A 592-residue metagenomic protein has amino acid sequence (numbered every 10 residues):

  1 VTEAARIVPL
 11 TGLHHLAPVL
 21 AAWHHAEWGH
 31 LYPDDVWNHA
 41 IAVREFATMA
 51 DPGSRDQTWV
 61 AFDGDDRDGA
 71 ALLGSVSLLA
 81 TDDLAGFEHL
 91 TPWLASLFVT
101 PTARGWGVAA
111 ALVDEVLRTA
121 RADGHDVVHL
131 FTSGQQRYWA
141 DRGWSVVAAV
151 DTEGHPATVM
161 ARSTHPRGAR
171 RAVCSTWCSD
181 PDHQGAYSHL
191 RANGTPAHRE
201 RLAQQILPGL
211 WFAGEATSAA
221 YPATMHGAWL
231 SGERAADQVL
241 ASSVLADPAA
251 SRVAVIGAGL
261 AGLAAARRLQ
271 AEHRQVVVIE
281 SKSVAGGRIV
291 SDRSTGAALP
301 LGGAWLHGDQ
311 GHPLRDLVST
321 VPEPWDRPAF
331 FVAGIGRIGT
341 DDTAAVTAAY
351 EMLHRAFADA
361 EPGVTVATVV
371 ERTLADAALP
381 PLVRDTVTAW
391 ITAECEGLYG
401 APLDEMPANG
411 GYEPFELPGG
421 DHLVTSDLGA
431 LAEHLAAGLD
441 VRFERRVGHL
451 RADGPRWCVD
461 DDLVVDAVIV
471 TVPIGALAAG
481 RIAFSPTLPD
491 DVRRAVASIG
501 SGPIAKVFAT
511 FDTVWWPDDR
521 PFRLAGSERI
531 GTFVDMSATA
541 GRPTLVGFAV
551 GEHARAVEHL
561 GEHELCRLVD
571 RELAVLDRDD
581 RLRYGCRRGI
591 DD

Functional and structural regions predicted by a protein language model:
V1-H15, P166: Conserved N-terminal entry element of GNAT/NAT acetyltransferase domains
H25-F62: Active-site rim helix/loop that mediates acceptor-substrate recognition in acyltransferases
T58-V60, G69-T81, W93, F98: Conserved beta-strand in the GNAT
T81-L94, R104, G547: A conserved beta-turn-beta hairpin within the catalytic core of GNAT-like acetyltransferases that forms part
L94, V128-L130: Conserved hydrophobic beta-strand within the GNAT/NAT acetyltransferase core sheet that lines the active-site cleft
S96-V99, G105-R118, A122: Conserved acetyl-CoA-binding loop-helix of GNAT-fold acetyltransferases
D126, S133-P156: Conserved active-site alpha-helix within GNAT-family acetyltransferase domains
H165-D592: FAD-dinucleotide binding site
